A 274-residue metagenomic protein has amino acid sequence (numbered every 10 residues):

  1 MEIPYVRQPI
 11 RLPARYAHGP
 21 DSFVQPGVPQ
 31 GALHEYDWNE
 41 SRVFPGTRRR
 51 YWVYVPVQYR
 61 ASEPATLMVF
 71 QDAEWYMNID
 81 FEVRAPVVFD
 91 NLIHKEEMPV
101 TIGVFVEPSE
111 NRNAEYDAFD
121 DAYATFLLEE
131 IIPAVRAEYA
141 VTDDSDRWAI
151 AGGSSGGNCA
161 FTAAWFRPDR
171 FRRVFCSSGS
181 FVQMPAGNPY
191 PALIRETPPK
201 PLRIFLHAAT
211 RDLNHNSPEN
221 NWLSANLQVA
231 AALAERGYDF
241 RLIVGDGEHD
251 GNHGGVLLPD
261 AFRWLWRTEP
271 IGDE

Functional and structural regions predicted by a protein language model:
M1-E274: Non-catalytic cap/lid and distal C-terminal segments of serine-dependent acyl enzymes
